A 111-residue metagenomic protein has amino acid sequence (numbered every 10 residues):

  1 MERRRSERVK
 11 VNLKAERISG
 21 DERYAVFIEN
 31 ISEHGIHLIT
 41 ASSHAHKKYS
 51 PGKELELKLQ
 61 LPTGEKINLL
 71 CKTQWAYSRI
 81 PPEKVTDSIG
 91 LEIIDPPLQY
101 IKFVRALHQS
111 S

Functional and structural regions predicted by a protein language model:
M1-H44, R105-S111: N-terminal helix initiation/capping motif
L13-I18, S50-K66: Short conserved beta-strand and strand-loop elements enriched in small hydrophobics with frequent Asp/Gly
A25-I28, L69-A76: Short beta-strand-centered aromatic/proline hotspots
H44-H46, R79: Short beta-strands and strand-coil junctions in structured, solvent-facing domains, enriched
K47-L59, I101-S111: Extended Gly/Ser/Thr-rich low-complexity repeat segments, especially those forming or decorating extracellular
P81-S111: C-terminal output/interaction extensions
